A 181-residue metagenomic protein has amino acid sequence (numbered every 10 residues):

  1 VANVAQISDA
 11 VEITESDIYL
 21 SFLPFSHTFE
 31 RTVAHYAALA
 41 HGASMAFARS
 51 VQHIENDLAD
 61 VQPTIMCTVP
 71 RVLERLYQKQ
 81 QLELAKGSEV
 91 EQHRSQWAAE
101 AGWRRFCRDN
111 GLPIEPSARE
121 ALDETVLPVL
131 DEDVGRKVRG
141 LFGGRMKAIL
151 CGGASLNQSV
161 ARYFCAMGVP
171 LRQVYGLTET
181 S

Functional and structural regions predicted by a protein language model:
A2-I18, F25-G135, R145: Conserved AMP-binding/adenylation subdomain of ANL enzymes
S8, I18-L20, A40, C151 (+2 more regions): Residue-level signal for pocket-adjacent positions within structured domains
L23, L127, I149, G153: Glycine- and other small-residue-rich loops at beta-strand/loop junctions that grip anionic moieties
L23-H27, G176-E179: AMP-binding (ANL) adenylation modules
R71, E115-P116, K147, G152-V160 (+2 more regions): Conserved A3 ("GATE") glycine/threonine-rich loop of ANL adenylate-forming enzymes
V138: Phosphate/pyrophosphate-binding loop motifs in nucleotide- or prenyl diphosphate-using proteins
